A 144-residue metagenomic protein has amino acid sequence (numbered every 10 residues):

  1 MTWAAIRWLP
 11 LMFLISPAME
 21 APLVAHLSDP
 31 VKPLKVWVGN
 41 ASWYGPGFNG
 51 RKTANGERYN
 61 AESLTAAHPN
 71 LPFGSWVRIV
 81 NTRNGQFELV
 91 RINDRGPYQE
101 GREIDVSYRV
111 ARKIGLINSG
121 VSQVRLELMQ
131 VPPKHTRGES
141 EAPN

Functional and structural regions predicted by a protein language model:
T2-W8, M12-N144: Secreted/periplasmic proteins
